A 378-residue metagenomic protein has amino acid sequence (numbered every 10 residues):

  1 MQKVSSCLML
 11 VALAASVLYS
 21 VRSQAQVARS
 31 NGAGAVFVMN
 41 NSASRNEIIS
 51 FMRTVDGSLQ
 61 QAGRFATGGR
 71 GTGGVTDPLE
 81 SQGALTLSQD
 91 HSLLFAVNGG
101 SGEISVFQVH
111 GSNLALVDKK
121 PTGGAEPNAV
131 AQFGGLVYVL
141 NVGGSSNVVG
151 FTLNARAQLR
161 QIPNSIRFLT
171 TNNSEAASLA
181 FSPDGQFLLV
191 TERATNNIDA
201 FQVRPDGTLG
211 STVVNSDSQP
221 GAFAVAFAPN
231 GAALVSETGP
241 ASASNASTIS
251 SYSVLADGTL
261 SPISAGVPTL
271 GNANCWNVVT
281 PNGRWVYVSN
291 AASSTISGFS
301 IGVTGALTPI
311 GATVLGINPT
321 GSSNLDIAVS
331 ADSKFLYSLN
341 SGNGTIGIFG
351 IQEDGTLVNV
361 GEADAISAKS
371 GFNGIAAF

Functional and structural regions predicted by a protein language model:
V27-N31, G68-D90, T122-L136, R167-F187 (+4 more regions): Beta-rich, blade/repeat-based domains predominating in secreted/periplasmic proteins but also intracellular
V38, A96, V139, V190 (+3 more regions): Residue position within the beta-strands of beta-propeller blades
N41-A43, R53, G99, V142-G144 (+8 more regions): Short loop/turn segments immediately following the C-termini of beta-strands
R45-I49, E103, N147-V149, N197-A200 (+3 more regions): Structural motif
F51-S58, F107-N113, T152-L159, F201-T208 (+3 more regions): Short loop/turn segments immediately following beta-strands, especially the blade-tip and inter-blade linker loops
A62-T76, A115-P121, I162-L169, G210-S216 (+3 more regions): A short beta-strand motif characteristic of beta-propeller blades
Y138-D206, G210-A224: Aromatic- and glycine-enriched pocket-lining scaffold segments that form the walls of small-molecule binding clefts
S341-F378: Blade-level signature of beta-propeller repeat domains, shared across WD40, Kelch, NHL, RCC1 and BNR/Asp-box propellers
